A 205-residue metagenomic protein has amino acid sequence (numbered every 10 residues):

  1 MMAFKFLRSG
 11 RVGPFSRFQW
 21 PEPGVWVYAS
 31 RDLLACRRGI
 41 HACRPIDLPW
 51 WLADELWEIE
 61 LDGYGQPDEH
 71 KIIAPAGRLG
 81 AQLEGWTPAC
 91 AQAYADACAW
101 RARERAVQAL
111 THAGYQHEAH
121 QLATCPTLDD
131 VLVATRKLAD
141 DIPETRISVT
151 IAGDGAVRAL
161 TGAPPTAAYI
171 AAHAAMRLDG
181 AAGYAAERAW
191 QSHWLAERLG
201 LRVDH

Functional and structural regions predicted by a protein language model:
M1-H205: Short, glycine-biased loop/turn motifs at secondary-structure junctions and in low-complexity Ser/Thr/Pro-rich termini
